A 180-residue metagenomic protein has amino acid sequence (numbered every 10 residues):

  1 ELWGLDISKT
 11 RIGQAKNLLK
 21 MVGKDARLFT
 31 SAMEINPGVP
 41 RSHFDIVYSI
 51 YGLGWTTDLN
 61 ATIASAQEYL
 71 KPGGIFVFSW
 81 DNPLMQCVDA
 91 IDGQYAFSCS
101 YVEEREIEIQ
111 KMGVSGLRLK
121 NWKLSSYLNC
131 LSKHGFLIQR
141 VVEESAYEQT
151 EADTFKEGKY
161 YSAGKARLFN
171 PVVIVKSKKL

Functional and structural regions predicted by a protein language model:
E1-P37: Class I SAM-dependent methyltransferase SAM/SAH-binding core
L2, F76-V77, I138: A short hydrophobic/small-residue beta-strand
P37-V47: A short acidic, Gly/Pro-enriched loop at the edge of an enzyme's catalytic core that lines a small-molecule cofactor
D45-N60: A short SAM/SAH-binding and catalytic strip from SAM-dependent methyltransferases
N60-I75: A short glycine-rich, Lys/Arg-flanked "PGG" loop and its adjoining helix->strand segment in the class I
I75-I107: Conserved class I S-adenosyl-L-methionine
L117-V141: Short alpha-helix
H134-F136, E157-L180: Core SAM-dependent methyltransferase catalytic element
